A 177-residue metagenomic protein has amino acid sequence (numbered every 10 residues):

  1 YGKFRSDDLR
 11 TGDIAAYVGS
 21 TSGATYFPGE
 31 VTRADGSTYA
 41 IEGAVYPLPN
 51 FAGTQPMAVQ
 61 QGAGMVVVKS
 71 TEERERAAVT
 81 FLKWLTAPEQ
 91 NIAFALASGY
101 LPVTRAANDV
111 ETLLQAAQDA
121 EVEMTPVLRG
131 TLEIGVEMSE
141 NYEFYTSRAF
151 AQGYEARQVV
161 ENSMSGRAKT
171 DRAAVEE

Functional and structural regions predicted by a protein language model:
Y1-T80: Extracytoplasmic/periplasmic substrate-binding proteins
D13, T21, P28-V31, L85-E89 (+1 more regions): Sec/Tat-exported extracytoplasmic proteins
T54, L82, I92-F94, E121: Glycine-enriched catalytic-core subsegment of oxygenase/oxidase enzymes
M65, V79-K83, Q158, N162: Feature representing long, continuous alpha-helical segments
W84-D109: Periplasmic-binding protein-like
N108-Y145: An extracytoplasmic/periplasmic, membrane-proximal ligand-sensing/linker region
L132-E177: Conserved C-terminal helix/tail region of periplasmic/extracytoplasmic solute-binding proteins
